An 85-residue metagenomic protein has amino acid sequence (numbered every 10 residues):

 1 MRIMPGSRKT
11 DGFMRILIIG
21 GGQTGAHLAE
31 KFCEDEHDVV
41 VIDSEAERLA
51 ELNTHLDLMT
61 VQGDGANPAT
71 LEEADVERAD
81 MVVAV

Functional and structural regions predicted by a protein language model:
M1-V85: Cytosolic regulatory regions of ion transport systems
